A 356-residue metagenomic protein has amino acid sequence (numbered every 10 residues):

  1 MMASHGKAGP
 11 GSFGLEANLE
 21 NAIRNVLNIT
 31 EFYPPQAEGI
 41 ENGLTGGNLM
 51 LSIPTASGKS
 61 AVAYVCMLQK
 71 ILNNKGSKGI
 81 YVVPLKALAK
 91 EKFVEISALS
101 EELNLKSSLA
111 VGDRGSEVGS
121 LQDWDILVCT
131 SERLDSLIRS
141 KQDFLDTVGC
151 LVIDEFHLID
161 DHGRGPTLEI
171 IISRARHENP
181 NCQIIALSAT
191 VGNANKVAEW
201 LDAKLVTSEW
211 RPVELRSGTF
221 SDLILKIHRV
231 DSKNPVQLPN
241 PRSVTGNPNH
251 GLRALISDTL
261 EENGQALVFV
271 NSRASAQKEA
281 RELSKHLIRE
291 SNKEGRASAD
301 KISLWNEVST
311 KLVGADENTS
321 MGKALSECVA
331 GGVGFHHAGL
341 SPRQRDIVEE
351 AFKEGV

Functional and structural regions predicted by a protein language model:
M1-M50, G76-S77, K285, S291-A330: Helicase-associated low-complexity/disordered flanking segments
E41-L49, S60-K75, E95-S97, S173-A175: Walker A/P-loop NTP-binding motif
T45-L51, S77-G79, W124-D125, C182-Q183 (+2 more regions): Pre-Walker A (Motif I) flank of P-loop NTPase domains
G76-C129, R133-S136: Conserved nucleic-acid-binding Ia/Ib motif block in the N-terminal RecA-like helicase ATPase lobe
Y81, F93, S97-S108, S275-V356: Conserved C-terminal RecA-like helicase domain
G119-D123, I138-L151, C328, R345 (+2 more regions): Short basic/glycine-enriched coil/helix segment immediately N-terminal to the Walker B
L127, S131-D135, K141-I184: SF2 helicase catalytic motif II
S173, N181-E282, G334: Conserved interdomain linker/interface between the two RecA-like ATPase lobes of SF2 helicase motors
